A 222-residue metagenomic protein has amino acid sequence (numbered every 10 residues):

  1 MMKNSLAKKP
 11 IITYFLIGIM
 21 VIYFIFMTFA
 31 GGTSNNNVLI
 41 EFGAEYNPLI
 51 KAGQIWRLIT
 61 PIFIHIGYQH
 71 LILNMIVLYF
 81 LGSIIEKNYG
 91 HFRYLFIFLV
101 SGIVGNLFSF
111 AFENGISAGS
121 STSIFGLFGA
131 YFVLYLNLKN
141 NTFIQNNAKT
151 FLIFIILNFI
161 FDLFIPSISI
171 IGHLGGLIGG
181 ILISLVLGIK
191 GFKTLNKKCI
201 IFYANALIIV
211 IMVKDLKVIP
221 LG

Functional and structural regions predicted by a protein language model:
M1-K8, I12, F159-G222: C-terminal transmembrane module of polytopic alpha-helical membrane proteins
L6, I85-G90, L138-Q145, I189-K198: Membrane-interface helix-boundary motifs at transmembrane edges
K9-A118, P166-I168: N-terminal TM1-TM2 helical hairpin plus the immediately adjacent luminal interfacial "cap"
T13-G18, L95-L99, I124, F151-L152 (+2 more regions): Hydrophobic alpha-helical transmembrane segments
V21-F26, G102-L107, F154-L163, A206-D215: Aromatic-anchored segments of alpha-helical transmembrane domains
I72, I76, L107, I124 (+3 more regions): Active-site His/Glu-centered metal-binding helix of metallohydrolases
G90-V100, G119-I124, I144-F151, K198-I200: Cytoplasmic-side transmembrane-helix entry/capping segments in multi-pass membrane proteins
G115-L138, L174-L185: Specific transmembrane alpha-helix
